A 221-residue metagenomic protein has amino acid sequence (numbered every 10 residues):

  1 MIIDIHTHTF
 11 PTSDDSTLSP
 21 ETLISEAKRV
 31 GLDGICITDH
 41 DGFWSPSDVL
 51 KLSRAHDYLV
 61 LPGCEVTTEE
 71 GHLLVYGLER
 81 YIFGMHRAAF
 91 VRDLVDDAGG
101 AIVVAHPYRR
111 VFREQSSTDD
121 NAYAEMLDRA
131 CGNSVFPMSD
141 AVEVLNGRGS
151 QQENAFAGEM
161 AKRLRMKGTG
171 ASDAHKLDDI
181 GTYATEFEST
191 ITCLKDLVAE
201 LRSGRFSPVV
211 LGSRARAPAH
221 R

Functional and structural regions predicted by a protein language model:
M1-I5, T9-S13, T17-E26, P46-L50 (+4 more regions): Charged catalytic cores and adjacent phosphate/nucleic-acid-binding surfaces used for phosphate/nucleic-acid chemistry
D4, S25-D41, A101-V103: Divalent metal-dependent hydrolysis catalytic cores, especially in the metallo-beta-lactamase
C36, L59-L61: Short, conserved beta-strand segments within well-ordered enzyme catalytic domains that often line or immediately flank
H40, H106-P107, A171-A174: Short, well-ordered beta-to-alpha junction loops that form the rim of enzyme active sites and present histidine/acidic
A88-F90, A105-H106: Ordered, amphipathic secondary-structure segments that act as subunit-interaction surfaces in large macromolecular
V95-D96, G100: Core dinuclear metal-dependent hydrolase active-site scaffold
V103-E114: Aromatic-lined carbohydrate-recognition surfaces of secreted/lumenal glycan-active proteins
